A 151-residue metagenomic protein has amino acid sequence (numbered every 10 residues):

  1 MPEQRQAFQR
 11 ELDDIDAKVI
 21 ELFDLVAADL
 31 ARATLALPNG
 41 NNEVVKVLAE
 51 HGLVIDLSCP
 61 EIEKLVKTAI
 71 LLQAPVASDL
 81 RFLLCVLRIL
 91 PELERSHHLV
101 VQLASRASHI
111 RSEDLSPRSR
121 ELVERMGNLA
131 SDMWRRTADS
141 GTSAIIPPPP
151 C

Functional and structural regions predicted by a protein language model:
M1-C151: Cytosolic, long alpha-helical scaffolding segments
